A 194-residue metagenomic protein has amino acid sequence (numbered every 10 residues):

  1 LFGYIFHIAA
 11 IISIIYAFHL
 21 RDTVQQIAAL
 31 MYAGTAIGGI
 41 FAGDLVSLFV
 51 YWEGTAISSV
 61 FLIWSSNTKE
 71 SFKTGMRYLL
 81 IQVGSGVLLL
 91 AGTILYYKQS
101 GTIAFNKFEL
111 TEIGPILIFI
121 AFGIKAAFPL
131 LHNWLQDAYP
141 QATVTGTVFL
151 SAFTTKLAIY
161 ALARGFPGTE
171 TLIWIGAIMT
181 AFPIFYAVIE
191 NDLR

Functional and structural regions predicted by a protein language model:
G3-H7: Predominantly extracellular/luminal regions of secreted and cell-surface proteins, especially disulfide-bonded
I12-T23, I27, M31-S47, S58-R194: Hydrophobic transmembrane alpha-helices and their helix-loop junctions in integral membrane proteins
